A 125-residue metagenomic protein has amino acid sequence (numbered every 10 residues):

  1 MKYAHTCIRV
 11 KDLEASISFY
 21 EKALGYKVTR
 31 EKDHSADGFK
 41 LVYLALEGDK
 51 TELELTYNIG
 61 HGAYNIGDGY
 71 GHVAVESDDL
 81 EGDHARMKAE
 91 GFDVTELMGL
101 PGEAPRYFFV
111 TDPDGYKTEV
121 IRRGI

Functional and structural regions predicted by a protein language model:
M1-I17, Y70-V73, I121-I125: N-terminal beta-strand motif that seeds the catalytic metal site of vicinal oxygen chelate
C7-K50: Core segments of cupin and vicinal oxygen chelate
D12-L13, S77-E81: Helix N-cap motif at beta-to-alpha junctions
S16-F19, D83-M87: Hydrophobic side chains in well-ordered alpha-helices
T29-D33, V75, H84-I125: Vicinal oxygen chelate
G38, G69, A104: Exposed loop/turn and edge beta-strand positions of beta-sandwich/beta-sheet ligand-binding modules
E47-T51, G60-G62, L80-G82: Short, charged/polar surface micro-motifs in flexible loops or helix N-caps
